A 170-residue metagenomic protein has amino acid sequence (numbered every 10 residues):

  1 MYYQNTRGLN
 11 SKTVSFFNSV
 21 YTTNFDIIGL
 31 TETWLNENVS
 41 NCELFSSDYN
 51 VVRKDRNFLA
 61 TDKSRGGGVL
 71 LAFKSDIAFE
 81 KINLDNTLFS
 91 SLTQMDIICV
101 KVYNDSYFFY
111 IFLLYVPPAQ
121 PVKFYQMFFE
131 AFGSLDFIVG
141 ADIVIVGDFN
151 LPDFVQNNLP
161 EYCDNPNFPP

Functional and structural regions predicted by a protein language model:
M1-P170: A shared catalytic/ligand-binding motif for oxyanion handling
